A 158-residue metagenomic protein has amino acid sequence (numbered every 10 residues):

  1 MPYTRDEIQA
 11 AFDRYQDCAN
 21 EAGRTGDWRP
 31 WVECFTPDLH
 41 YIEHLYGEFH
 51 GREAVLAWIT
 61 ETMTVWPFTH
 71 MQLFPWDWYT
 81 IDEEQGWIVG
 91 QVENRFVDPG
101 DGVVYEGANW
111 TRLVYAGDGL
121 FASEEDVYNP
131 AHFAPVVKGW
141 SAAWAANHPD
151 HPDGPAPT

Functional and structural regions predicted by a protein language model:
M1-E33, P37, W144, H151-T158: Short, low-complexity N-terminal intrinsically disordered segments enriched in polar/charged residues
R5, W28-I88: A solvent-exposed, acidic/Ser-Thr-rich amphipathic alpha-helical stretch
D38, Q91-V97: Generic short beta-strand segments
T64-F68, R95-E106: Short, cysteine-centered beta-strand-loop-beta hairpins and adjacent loop/turn segments enriched in charged/polar
L73-T80, E93-R95, A108-V114: Hydrophobic/aromatic beta-strand elements that line small-molecule binding cavities or substrate pockets in beta-rich
V104-V136: A contiguous, mid-protein "functional segment" used to position or interact with cofactors/ions or partner subunits
E124-T158: Low-complexity, intrinsically disordered terminal/linker segments enriched in charged and Gly/Pro repeats
